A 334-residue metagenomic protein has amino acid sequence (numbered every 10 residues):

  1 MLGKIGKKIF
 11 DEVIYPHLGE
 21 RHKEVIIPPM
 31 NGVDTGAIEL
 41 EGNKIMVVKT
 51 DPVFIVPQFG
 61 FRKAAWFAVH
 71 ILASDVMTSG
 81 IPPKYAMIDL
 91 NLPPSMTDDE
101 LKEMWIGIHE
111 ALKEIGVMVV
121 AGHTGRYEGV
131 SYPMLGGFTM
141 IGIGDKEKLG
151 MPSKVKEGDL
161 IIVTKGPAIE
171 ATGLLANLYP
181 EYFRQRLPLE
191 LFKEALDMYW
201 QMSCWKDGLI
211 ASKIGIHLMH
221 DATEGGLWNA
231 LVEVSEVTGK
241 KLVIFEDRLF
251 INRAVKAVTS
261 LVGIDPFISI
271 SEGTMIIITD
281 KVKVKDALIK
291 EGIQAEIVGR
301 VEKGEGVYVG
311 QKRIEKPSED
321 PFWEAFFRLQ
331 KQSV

Functional and structural regions predicted by a protein language model:
M1-Q58, I88, A111-V120, E147 (+2 more regions): Extreme N-terminal cap/leader segments of soluble proteins
L2-V13, L18-E20, I289-V334: Acidic, Ser/Thr/Pro-rich beta/coil linker or hinge segments at domain junctions
I26-M30, E39, V47-K49, M118-H123 (+5 more regions): General beta-strand structural signal in soluble alpha/beta enzymes
I27-M30, A222-T223, K241-F250, I268-I270 (+1 more regions): Beta-strand->loop->alpha-helix junctions that form or flank phosphate-binding loops in nucleotide-handling enzymes
I45-M46, V53-I55, P82-L178, R300: Glycine-rich anion-binding loops of enzyme active sites
F61-A86, E103-E114, K206-I210, N229-V232: Small-aliphatic-rich amphipathic alpha-helix that forms the alpha element of a beta-alpha
S95, A195-S271: Active-site-proximal betaalpha loop/short-helix elements that scaffold phosphoryl/nucleotidyl transfer chemistry
I278-V284: Helix N-cap motif at beta-to-alpha junctions
